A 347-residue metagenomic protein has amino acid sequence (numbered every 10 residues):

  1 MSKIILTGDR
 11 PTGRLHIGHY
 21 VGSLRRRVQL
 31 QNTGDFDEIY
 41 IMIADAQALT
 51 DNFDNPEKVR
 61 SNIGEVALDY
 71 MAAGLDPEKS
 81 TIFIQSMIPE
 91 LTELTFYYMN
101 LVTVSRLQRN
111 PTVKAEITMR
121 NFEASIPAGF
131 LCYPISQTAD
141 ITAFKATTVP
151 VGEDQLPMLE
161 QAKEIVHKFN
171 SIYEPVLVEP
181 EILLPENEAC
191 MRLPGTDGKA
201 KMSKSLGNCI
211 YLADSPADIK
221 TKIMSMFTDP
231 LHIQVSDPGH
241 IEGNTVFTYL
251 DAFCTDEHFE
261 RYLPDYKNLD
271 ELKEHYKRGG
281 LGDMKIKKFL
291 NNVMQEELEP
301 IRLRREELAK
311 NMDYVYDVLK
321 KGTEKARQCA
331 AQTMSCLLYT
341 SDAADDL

Functional and structural regions predicted by a protein language model:
S2-A139, E296-L298, R302, E306: N-terminal Rossmann-like or analogous alpha/beta NTP/dinucleotide-binding catalytic cores that position adenine
R26-Q29, T33, I165-I172, D346: Active-site catalytic microenvironments for nucleophilic, acid-base chemistry
K114-Q295: Active-site cores that bind ATP or allylic diphosphates and position pyrophosphate for catalysis
R278, D283, N292, E296-V315 (+1 more regions): Mature, solvent-exposed C-terminal subdomains and processed small-chain segments of exported/organellar
E299-R302, R327, T333-L337: Long, low-complexity C-terminal extensions of enzymes
D317-K321, K325-C329: Non-catalytic DNA-recognition/assembly elements of restriction-modification systems
Y339-L347: Conserved small/polar residues in nucleotide/adenosyl-binding loops
